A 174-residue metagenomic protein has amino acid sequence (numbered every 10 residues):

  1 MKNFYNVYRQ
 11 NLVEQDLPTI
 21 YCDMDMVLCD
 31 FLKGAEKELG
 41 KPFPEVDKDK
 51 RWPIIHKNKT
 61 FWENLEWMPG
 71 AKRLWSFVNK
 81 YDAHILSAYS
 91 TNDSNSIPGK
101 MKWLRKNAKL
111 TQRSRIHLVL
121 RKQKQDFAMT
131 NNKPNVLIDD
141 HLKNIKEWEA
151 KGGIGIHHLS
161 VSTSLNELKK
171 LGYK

Functional and structural regions predicted by a protein language model:
K2-Q15: Proteolytic processing junctions in secreted/extracellular precursors, especially proprotein convertase/trypsin-like
V13-K174: Catalytic phosphate/metal-binding cores of nucleic-acid and nucleotide-processing enzymes, i.e., regions that mediate
